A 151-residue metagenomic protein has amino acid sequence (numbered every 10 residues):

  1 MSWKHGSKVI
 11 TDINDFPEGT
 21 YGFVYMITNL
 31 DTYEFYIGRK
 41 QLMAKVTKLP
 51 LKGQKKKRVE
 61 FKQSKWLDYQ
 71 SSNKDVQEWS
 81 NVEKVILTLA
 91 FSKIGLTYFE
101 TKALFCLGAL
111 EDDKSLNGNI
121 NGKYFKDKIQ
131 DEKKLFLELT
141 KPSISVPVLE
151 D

Functional and structural regions predicted by a protein language model:
M1-E150: Structure-specific nucleic-acid interaction/processing domains
